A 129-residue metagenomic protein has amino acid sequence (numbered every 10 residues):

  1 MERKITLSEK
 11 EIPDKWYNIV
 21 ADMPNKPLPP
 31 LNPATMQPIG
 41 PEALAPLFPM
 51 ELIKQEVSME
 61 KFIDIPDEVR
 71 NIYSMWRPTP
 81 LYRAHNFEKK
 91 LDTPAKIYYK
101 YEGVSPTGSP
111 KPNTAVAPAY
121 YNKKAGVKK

Functional and structural regions predicted by a protein language model:
M1-K129: PLP-dependent amino-acid enzyme catalytic core
